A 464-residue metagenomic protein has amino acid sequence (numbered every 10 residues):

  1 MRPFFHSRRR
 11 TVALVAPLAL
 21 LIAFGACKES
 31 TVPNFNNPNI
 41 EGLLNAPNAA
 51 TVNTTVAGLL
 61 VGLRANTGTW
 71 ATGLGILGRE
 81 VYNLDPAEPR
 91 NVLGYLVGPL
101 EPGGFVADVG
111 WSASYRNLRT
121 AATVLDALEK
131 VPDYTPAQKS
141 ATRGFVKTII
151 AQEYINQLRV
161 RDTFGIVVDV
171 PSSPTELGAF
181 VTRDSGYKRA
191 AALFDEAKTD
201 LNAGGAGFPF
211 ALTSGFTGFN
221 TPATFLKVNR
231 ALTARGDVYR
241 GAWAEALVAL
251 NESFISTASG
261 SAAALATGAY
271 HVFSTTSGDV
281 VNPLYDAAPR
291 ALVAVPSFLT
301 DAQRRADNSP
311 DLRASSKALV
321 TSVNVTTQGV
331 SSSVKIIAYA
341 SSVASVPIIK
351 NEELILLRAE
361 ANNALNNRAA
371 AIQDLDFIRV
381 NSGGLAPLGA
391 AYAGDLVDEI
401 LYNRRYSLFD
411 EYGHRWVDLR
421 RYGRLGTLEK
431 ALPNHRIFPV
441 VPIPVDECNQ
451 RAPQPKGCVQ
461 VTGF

Functional and structural regions predicted by a protein language model:
V15-A23: Bacterial N-terminal signal peptides
C27-G78, A386, T427-F464: Membrane-proximal, proline-rich intrinsically disordered regions
N53, R90-R161, T175, V181-T182 (+3 more regions): Conserved, well-structured interaction surfaces
L118-A121, L125, Y187, F194 (+4 more regions): Inward-facing hydrophobic residues that define packing positions of alpha-helical scaffold repeats
G241-I355, G384-P387, A393, V397-E399 (+4 more regions): Hydrophobic-face positions in mid-chain alpha helices that act as interaction patches
